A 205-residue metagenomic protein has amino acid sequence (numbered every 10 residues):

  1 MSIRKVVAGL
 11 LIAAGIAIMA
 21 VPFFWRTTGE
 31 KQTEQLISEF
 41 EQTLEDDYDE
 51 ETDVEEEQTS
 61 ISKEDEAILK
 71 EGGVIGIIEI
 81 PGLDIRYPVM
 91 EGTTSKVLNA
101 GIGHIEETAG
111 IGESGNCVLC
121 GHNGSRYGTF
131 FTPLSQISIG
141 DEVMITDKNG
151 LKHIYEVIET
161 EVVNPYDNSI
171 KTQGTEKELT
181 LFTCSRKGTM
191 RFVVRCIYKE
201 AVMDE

Functional and structural regions predicted by a protein language model:
S2-V6, L11-E205: Solvent-exposed, non-transmembrane regions of membrane-associated and secreted proteins
